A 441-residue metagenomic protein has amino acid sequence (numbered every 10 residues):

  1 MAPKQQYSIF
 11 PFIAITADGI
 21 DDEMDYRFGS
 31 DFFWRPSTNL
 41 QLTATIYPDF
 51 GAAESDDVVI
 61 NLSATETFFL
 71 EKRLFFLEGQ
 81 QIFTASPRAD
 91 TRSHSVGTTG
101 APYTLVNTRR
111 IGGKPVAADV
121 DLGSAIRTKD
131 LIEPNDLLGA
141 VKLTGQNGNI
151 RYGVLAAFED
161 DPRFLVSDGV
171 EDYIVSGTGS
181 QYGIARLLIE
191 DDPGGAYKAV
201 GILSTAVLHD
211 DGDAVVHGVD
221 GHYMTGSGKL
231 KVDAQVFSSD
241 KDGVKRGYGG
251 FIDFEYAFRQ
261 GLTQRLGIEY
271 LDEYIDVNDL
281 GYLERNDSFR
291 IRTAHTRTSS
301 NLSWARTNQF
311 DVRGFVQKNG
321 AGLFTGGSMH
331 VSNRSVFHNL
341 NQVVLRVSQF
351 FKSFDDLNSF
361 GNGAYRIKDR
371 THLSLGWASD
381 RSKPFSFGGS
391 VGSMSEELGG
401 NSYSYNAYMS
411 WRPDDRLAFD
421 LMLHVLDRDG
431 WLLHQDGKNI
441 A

Functional and structural regions predicted by a protein language model:
M1-K318, G437-A441: Surface-exposed, low-hydrophobicity segments enriched in Gly/Pro/acidic/Ser residues that characterize the mature
D136, K231-A441: Exposed, low-structure sequence patches enriched in small/polar residues
